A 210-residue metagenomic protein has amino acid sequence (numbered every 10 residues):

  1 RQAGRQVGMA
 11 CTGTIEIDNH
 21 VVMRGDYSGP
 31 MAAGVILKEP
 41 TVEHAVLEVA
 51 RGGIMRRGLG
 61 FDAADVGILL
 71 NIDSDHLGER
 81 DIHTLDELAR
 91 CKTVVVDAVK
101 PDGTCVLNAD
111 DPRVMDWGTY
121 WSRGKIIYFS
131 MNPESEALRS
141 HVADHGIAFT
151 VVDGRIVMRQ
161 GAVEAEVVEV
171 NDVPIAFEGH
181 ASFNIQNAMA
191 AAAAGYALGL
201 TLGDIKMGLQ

Functional and structural regions predicted by a protein language model:
R1-A109, R113-S122: Phosphate-binding loop of NTP-binding sites
I68-Q210: Acidic, Mg2+-coordinating active-site environments of NTP-dependent enzymes
